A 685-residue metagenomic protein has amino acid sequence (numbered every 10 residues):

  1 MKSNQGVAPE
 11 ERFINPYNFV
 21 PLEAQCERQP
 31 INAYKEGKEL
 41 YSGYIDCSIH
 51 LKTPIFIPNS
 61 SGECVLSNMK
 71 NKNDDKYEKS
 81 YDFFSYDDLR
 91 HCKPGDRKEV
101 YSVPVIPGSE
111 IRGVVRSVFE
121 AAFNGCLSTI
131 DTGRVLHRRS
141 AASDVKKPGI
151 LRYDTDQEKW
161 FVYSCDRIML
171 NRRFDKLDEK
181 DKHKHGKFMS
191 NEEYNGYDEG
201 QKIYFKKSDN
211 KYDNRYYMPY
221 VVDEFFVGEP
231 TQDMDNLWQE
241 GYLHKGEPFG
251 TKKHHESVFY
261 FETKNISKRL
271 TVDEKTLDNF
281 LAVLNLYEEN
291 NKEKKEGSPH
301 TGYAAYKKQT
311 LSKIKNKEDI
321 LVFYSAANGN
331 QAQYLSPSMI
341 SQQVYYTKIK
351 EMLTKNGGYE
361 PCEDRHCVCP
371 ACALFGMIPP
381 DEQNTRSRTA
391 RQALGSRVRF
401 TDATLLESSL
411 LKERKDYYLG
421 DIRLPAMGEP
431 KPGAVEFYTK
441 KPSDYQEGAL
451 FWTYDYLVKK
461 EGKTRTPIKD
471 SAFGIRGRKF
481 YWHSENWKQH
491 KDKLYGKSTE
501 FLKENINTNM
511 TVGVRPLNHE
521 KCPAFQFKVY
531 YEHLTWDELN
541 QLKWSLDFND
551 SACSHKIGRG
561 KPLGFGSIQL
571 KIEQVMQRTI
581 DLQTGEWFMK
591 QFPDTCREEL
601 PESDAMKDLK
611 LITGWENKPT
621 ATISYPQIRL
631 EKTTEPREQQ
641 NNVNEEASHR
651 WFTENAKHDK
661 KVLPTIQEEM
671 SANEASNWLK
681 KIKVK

Functional and structural regions predicted by a protein language model:
M1-K685: Basic, Gly/Ser/Thr-rich N-terminal segments that form RNA-phosphate-binding interfaces in CRISPR RAMP
